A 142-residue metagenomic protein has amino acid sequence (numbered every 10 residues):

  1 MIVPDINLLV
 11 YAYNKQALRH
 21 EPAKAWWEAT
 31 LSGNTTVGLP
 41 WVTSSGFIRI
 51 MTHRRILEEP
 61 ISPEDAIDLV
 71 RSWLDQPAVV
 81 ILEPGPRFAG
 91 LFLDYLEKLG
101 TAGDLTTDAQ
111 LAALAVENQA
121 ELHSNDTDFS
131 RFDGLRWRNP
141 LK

Functional and structural regions predicted by a protein language model:
M1, A112-K142: Acidic, PIN/NYN-like endoribonuclease modules and their adjacent C-terminal/linker elements
M1-V3, N7-L39, R54-D68: Short, well-structured N-terminal submotif of metal-dependent ribonuclease cores
D5, D108, D126: Acidic active-site catalytic centers that drive phospho-/nucleotidyl reactions and related ester hydrolyses
G33-N34, Q76-P77, E117-N118, F132: Structured helix-beta-strand junction loops
G38-W41, N125: Short beta-strand segments at enzyme active-site cores
R54-L57, L99-G100, N139-K142: Short, hinge-like loop/turn segments at secondary-structure boundaries
P60, V79-H123: Active-site neighborhoods of divalent-metal-dependent phosphate/nucleic-acid chemistry enzymes
